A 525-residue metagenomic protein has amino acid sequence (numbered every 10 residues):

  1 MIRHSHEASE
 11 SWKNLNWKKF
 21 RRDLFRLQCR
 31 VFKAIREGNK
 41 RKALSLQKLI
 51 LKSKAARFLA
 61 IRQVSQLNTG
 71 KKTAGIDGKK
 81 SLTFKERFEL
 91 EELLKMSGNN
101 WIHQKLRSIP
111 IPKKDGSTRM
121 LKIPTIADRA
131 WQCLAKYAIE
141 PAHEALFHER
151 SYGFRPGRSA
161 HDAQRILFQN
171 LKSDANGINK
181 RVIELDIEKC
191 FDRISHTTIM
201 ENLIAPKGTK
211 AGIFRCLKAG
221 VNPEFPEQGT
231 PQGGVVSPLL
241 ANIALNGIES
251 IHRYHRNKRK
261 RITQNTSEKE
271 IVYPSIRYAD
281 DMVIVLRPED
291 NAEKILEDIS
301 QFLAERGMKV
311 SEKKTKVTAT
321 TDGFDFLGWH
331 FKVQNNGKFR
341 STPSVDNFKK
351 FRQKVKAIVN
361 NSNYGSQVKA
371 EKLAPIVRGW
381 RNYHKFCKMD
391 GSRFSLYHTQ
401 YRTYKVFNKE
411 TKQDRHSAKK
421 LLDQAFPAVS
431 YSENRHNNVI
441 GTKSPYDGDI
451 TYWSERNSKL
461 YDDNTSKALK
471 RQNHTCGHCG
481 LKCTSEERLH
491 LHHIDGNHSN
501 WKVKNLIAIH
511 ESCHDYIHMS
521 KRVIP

Functional and structural regions predicted by a protein language model:
E10-G70, Y137-G153: Charged boundary/loop elements
Q63, L93-S117, A130-Y137, Q169-S173 (+1 more regions): Reverse-transcriptase-like RNA-dependent polymerase core
K105, E149-R150, D162-F302, R306-E312 (+1 more regions): Conserved polymerase palm-domain catalytic core
R306-K369: A conserved non-catalytic segment of reverse transcriptases and RNA-directed RNA polymerases corresponding to the late
F324, K405, K409-N457: Acidic catalytic cores of enzymes that act on phosphate-bearing nucleotides/polynucleotides
S366-R415: Non-catalytic, peripheral interaction segments enriched in hydrophobic/basic residues
I440-H478, N500: Short, charged surface segments at domain edges that flank catalytic/cofactor-binding sites
G480-E511, D515-I524: Histidine-centered nuclease catalytic patch
